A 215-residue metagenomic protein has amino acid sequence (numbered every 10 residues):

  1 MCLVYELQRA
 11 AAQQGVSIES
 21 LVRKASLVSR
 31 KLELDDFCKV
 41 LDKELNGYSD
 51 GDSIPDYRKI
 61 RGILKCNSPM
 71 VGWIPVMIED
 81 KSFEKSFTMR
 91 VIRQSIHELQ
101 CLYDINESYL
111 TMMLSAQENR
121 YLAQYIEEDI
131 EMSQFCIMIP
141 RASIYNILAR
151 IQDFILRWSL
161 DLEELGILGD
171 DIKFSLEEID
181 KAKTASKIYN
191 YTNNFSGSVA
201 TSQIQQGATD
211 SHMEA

Functional and structural regions predicted by a protein language model:
L3-A11: N-terminal, leucine/charged-rich tether regions that mediate assembly and partner docking in large macromolecular
A10-Q13, V28, G47, L102-I105 (+1 more regions): Surface-exposed polar/charged interaction patches
Q14-V71: N-terminal interaction modules that seed assembly of large macromolecular complexes
G51-Q100: Heme-based O2/NO sensor domains and their adjacent alpha-helical segments, primarily globin folds but also including
R90-P140, I144: Short acidic, glycine/tyrosine-flanked loop/strand segments centered on an H-E-D-like triad
Q134-I137, R141-A182: Extended, non-transmembrane interaction/recognition domains
L168, I172-A215: Long, low-complexity intrinsically disordered regions enriched in small/polar and proline/glycine residues
